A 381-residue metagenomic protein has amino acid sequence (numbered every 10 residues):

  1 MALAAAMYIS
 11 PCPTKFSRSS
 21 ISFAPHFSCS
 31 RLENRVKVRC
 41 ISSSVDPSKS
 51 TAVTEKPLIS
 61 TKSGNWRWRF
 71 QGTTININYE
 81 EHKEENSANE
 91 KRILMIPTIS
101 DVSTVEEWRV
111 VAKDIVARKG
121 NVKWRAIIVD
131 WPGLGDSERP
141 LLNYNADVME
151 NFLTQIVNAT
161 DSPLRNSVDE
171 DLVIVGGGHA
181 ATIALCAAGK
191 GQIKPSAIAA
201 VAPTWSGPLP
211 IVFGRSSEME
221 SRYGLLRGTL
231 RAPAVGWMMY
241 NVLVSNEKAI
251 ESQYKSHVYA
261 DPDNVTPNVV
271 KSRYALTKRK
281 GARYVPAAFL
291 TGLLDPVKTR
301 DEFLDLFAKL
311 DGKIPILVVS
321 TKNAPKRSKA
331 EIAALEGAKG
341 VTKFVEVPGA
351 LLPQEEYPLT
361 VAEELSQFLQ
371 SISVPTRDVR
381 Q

Functional and structural regions predicted by a protein language model:
M1-S44: N-terminal chloroplast transit peptides
A2, P57-I59, G64-T73, E80-N86 (+6 more regions): Active-site loop/oxyanion-hole signature of alpha/beta-hydrolase fold enzymes
E90-T98: Short beta-strand element of the alpha/beta-hydrolase
T98-K113, K329-A330: The serine-hydrolase catalytic nucleophile loop
V175-G176, A180-A184: Gly/Ala-rich beta-loop-alpha elbow adjacent to hydrolase catalytic centers
L185-M238: Flexible "cap/lid" loop of the alpha/beta hydrolase fold
G236-L310: Conserved alpha/beta-hydrolase catalytic His-Asp/Glu region
D305-A350, E355-T360: Conserved loop-alpha-helix segment in the C-terminal half of the alpha/beta-hydrolase fold that carries the catalytic
